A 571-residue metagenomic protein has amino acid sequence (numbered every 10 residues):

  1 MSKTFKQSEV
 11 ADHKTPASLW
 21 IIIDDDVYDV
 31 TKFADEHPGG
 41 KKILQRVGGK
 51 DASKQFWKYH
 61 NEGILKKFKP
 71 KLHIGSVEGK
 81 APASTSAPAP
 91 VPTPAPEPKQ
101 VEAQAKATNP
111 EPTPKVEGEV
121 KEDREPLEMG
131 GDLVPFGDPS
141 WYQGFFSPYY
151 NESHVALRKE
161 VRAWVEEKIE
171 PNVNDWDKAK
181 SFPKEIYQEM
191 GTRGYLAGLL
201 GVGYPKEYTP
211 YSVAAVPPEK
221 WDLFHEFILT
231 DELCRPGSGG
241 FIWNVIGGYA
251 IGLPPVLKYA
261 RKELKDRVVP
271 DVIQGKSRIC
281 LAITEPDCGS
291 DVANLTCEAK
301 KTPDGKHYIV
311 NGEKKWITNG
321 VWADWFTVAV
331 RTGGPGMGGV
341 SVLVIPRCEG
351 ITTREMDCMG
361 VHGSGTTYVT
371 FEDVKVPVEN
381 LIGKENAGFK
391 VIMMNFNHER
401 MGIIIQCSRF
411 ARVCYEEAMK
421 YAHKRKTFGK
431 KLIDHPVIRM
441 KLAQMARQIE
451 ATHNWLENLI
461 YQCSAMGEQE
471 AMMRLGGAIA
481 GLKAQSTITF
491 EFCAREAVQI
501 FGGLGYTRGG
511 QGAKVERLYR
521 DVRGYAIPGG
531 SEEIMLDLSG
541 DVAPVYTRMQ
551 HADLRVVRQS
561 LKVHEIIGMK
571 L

Functional and structural regions predicted by a protein language model:
M1-E122: Histidine-anchored, small-residue-rich loop motif
P112, V116-P236, Y259-L264, D271 (+4 more regions): Alpha-helical interface subdomain recognition
P236-G247: Short, flexible active-site-proximal loops enriched in glycine and acidic residues
C297-K301: A structural signal for short hydrophobic beta-strand segments in well-ordered beta-sheet cores
K306-T352: A short core secondary-structure module
C348-P377: Flexible, small-/acidic-enriched active-site or ligand-binding loops
D373-V391: Long, acidic (Asp/Glu-rich), low-complexity accessory segments flanking structured domains
